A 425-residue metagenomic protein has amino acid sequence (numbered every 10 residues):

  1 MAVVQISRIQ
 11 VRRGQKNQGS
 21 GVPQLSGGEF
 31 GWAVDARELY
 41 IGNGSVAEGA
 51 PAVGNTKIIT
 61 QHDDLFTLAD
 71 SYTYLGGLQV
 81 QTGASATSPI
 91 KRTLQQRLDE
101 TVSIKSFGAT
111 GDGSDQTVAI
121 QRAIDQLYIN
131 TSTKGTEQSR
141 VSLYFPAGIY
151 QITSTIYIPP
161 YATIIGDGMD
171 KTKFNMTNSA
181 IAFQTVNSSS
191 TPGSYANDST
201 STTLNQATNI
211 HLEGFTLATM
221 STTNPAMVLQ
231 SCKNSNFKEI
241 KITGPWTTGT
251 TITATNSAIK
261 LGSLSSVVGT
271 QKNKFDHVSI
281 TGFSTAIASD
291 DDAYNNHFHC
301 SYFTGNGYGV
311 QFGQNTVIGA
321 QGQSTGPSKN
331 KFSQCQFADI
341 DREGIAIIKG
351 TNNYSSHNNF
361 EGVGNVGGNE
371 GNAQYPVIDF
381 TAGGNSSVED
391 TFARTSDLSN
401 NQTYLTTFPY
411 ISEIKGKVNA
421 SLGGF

Functional and structural regions predicted by a protein language model:
M1-F30, A36, E48-T67: Extracellular/surface-exposed low-complexity repeats and stalk/linker segments enriched in Gly/Pro and small polar
V11-R13, S71-A86, I90-A119: Right-handed parallel beta-helix/beta-solenoid
P23-I41, I120-L127, L143-P146: Short hydrophobic/aromatic-rich beta-strand motifs
S103, Y144, Q151, Y157 (+15 more regions): Extracellular beta-strand solenoid repeats
A109-A119, T163-P225, P245-T251, T255-S257: Right-handed parallel beta-helix/beta-spiral solenoid domain characteristic of secreted/periplasmic
D125, T131-T163, D167-N178, T216-M220: N-terminal extracellular ligand-recognition/capping segment immediately after the signal peptide
S132-T133, T153-T155, M169, K173-I181 (+8 more regions): Short glycine/acidic-rich loop motifs that flank beta-strands on beta-rich extracellular proteins
P159-P160, M169, A207, L212 (+17 more regions): Parallel beta-helix/beta-solenoid
